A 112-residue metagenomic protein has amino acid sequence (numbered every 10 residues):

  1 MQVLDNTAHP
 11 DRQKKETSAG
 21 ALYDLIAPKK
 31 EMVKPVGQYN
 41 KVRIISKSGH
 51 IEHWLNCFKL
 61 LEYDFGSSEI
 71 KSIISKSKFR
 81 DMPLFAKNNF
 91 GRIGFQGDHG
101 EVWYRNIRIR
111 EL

Functional and structural regions predicted by a protein language model:
M1-L112: Carbohydrate-interacting regions of secretory-pathway proteins
